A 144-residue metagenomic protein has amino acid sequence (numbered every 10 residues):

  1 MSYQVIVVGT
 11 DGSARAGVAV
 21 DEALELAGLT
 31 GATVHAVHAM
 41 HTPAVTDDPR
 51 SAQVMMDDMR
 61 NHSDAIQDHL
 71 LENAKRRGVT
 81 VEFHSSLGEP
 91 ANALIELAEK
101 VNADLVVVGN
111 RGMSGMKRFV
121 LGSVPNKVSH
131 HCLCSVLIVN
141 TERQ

Functional and structural regions predicted by a protein language model:
M1, E72-V106, R143-Q144: Structural beta-alpha unit
S2-R50: Small/aliphatic-rich secondary-structure junction motif
E25, E96-Q144: Gly/Ser-rich helix-loop-strand patches that form or flank binding pockets for ribonucleotide-derived cofactors
H35, E82, L137: Conserved beta-strand positions in the Rossmann-like core of class I SAM-dependent methyltransferases
P43-A44, A91-A93, G115: Generic structural signal for helix capping and beta-alpha/helix-loop junctions
Q53-A65: A short acidic, glycine-rich active-site loop that binds or catalyzes chemistry on phosphate/adenosine moieties
A65-D68, E72: Helix-adjacent hinge/juxtasegments
